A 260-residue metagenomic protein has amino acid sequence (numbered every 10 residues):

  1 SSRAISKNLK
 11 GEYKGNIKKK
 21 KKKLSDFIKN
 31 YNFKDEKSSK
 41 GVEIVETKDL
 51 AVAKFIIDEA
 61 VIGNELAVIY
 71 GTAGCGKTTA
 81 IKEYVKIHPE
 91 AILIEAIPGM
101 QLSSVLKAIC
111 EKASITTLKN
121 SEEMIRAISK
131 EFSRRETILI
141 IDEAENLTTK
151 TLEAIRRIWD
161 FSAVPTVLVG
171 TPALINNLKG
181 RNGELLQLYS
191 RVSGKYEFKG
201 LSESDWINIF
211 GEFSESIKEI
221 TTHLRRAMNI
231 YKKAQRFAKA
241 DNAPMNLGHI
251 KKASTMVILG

Functional and structural regions predicted by a protein language model:
S2-K34, N182, Q187, E197-G260: C-terminal alpha-helical "lid" subdomain
I44-V61: Pre-Walker A adenine-sensing motif
V61-V85, I97-P98: Walker A/P-loop nucleotide-binding motif
L66-A73, I158-L185: Sensor-1/coupling segment of RecA-like P-loop NTPase cores
K86-I94, A113-T116: Post-Walker A helix-loop "phosphate-sensing" segment adjacent to the P-loop in P-loop NTPases
I94-P98, P172, N176-N182, V192-W206: Conserved AAA+ ATPase "SRH/arginine-finger" region at the nucleotide-binding site
L102-K119: Conserved NTP-binding/hydrolysis module of P-loop NTPases
S129-T151, I155-F161: Conserved P-loop NTPase "ATPase switch" module shared by AAA+ and STAND
